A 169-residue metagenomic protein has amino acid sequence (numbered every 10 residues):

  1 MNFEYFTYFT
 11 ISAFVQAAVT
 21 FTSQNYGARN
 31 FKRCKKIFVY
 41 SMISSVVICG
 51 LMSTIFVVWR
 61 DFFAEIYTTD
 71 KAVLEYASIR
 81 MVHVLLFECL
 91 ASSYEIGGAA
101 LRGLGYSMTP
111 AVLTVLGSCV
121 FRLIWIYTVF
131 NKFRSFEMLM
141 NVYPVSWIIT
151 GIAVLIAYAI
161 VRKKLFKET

Functional and structural regions predicted by a protein language model:
M1-E4, I48, T114-F121, Y143-T150: Transmembrane alpha-helical core residues of multi-pass small-molecule transporters, especially secondary transporters
M1-R60, A91-L113: Small-residue-rich hydrophobic transmembrane alpha-helices
T22-F87, V129-T169: Short alpha-helical transmembrane segments in multi-pass integral membrane proteins
E88-L90, G117: Short hydrophobic alpha-helical membrane-embedded segments
V120-F130: Transmembrane alpha-helical segments of integral membrane proteins
